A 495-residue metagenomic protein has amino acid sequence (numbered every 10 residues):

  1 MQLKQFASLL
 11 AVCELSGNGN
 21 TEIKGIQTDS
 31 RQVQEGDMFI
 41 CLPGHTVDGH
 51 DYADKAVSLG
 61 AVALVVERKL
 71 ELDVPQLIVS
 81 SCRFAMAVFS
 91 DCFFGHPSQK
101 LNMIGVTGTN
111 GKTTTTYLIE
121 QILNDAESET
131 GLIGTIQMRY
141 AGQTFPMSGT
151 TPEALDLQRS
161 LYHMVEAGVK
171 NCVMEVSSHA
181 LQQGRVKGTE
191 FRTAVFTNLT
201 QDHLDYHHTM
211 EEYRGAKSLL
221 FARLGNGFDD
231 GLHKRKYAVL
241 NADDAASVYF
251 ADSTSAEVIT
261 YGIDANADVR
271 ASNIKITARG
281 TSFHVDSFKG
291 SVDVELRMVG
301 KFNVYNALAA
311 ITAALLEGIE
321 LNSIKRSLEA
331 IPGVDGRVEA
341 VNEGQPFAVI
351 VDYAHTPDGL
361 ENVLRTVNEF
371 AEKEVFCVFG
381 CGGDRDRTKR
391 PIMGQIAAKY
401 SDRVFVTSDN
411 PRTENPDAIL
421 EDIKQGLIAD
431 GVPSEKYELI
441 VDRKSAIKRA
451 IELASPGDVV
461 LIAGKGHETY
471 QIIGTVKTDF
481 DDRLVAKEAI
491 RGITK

Functional and structural regions predicted by a protein language model:
M1-C13, E35-M38, T312-N322, R326-E329 (+3 more regions): ATP-dependent carboxylate-amine ligase
M1-V88, C92, A267, S272-K275 (+4 more regions): N-terminal leader/targeting and accessory segments in enzymes
F6, D37, A56, F89 (+13 more regions): Residue-level signal for inorganic ion chemistry
G44-T46, S178-H179, Q201-D202, D244-A245 (+3 more regions): Short glycine-rich anion-binding loops that position phosphate/pyrophosphate groups of nucleotides and phosphorylated
A61-E71, G134-Q137, A242-A246, I263 (+1 more regions): Short, polar loop motifs at secondary-structure junctions
V62-R68, A238-A242, V378-F379, D402-D409: Short internal beta-strands
L70-D73, T193-A348, E372, L427 (+2 more regions): Acidic, Mg2+-coordinating active-site environments of NTP-dependent enzymes
M86-A238, Y249-T254, L308, F370-A371 (+1 more regions): Phosphate-binding loop of NTP-binding sites
